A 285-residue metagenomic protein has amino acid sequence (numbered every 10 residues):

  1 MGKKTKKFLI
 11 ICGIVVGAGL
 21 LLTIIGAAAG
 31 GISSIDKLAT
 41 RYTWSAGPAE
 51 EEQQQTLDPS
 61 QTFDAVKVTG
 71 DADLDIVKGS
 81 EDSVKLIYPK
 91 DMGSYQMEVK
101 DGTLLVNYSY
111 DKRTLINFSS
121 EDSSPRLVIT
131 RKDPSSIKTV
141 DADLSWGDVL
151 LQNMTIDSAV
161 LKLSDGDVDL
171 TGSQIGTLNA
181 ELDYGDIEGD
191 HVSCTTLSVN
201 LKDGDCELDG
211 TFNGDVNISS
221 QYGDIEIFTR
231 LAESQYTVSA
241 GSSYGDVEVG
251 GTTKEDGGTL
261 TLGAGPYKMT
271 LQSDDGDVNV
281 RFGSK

Functional and structural regions predicted by a protein language model:
M1-K7: N-terminal Lys/Arg-rich, disordered targeting/topogenic segments
I10-A27: Hydrophobic membrane-insertion alpha-helices, especially the h-region of bacterial N-terminal signal peptides
V15-A18, R41, K112-S120, G251-T261: Acidic/polar low-complexity surface segments
G26-Y110, S119-D143, D148-V160, F228-L231 (+2 more regions): Short linear S-[DN]-x-LW-Φ motif typified by the pepsin-like aspartic protease active-site region
Q55-L57, Y95, I129-R131, V149-L151 (+4 more regions): Short, flexible, glycine/charge-rich loop motifs used to bind or transfer phosphoryl groups or to couple energy/partner
I87, T114-D122, L182, V238 (+1 more regions): A short, polar/proline- and glycine-enriched secondary-structure boundary/capping micro-motif
V140-D183, E188-D190: Right-handed parallel beta-helix
T171-S173, T177-N179, Y184-K285: Short, surface-exposed interaction patches in beta-rich subdomains that mediate adhesion/assembly near membranes
